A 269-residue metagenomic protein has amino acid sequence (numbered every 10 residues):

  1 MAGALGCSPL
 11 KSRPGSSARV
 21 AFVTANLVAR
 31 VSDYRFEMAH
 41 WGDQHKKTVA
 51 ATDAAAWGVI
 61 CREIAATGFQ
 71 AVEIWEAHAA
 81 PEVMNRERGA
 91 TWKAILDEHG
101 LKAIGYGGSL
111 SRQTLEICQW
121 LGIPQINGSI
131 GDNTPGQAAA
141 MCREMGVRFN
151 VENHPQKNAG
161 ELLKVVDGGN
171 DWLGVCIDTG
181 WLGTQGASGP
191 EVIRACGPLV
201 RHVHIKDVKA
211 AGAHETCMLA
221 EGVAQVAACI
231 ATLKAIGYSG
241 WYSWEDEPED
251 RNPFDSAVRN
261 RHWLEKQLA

Functional and structural regions predicted by a protein language model:
M1-Q113, Q119-Q125, G160, R261-A269: N-terminal pre-domain/capping segments
S12, I95-I177, L182-G186, F254-D255: Active-site acidic/histidine proton-transfer and metal-coordination neighborhood in alpha/beta enzyme cores
A18-A25, V72-I74, A103-G107, I126-G128 (+4 more regions): Hydrophobic faces of well-ordered beta-strands that scaffold small-molecule active sites in alpha/beta enzyme cores
A25-L27, W75-A79, G108-L110, G131 (+4 more regions): Active-site beta-loop-alpha junctions enriched in small/polar residues
E37, G42-D53, W181-S239, E247-D255: Gly/Pro-rich active-site loop or hairpin
W57, C61-R62, G89-K93, S111-L115 (+6 more regions): Generic structural signal for well-ordered alpha-helices, preferentially at hydrophobic/aromatic core positions
T67-Q70, L101, L121, D171 (+3 more regions): Structured loop/turn residues at beta-strand edges in well-structured enzyme cores
F69-E82, G169-T184, P190: Extended hydrophobic secondary-structure segments
